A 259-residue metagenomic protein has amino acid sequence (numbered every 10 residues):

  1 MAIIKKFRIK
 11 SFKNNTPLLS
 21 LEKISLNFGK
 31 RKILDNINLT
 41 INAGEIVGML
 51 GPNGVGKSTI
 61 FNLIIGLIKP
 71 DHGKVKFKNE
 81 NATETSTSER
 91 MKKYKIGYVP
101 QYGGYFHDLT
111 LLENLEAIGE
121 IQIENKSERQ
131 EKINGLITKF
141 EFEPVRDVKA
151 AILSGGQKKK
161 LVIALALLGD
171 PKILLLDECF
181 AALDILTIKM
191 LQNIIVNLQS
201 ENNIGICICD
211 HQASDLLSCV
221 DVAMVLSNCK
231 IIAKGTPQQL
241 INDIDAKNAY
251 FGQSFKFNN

Functional and structural regions predicted by a protein language model:
L50-P52: The feature captures the beta-strand-to-loop junction immediately N-terminal to the Walker
I65: Helix-to-loop junction immediately C-terminal to a conserved catalytic motif
G73-A82, M91-K93: Conserved ABC transporter NBD signature motif
E116, S127-V145, V196: Conserved ABC ATPase "signature" region
K149-L153: Conserved ABC ATPase signature
E178-C179: Walker B catalytic motif
